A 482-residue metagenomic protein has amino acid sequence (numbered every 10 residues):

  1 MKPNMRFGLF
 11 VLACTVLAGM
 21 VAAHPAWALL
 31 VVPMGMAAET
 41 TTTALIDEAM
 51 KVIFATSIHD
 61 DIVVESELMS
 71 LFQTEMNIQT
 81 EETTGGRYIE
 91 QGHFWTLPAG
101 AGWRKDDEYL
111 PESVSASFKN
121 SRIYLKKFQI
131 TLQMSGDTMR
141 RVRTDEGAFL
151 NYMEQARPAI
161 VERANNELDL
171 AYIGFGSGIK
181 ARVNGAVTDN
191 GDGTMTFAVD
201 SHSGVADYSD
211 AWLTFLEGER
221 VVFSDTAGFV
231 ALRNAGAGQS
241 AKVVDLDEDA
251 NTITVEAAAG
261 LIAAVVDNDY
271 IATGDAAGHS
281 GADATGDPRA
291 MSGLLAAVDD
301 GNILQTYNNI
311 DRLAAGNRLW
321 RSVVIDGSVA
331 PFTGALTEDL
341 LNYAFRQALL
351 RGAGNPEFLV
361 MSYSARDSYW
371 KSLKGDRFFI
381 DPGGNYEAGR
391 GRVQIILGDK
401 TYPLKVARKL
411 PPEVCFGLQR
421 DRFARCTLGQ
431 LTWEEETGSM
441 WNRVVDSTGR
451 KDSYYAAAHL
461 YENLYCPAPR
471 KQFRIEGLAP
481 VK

Functional and structural regions predicted by a protein language model:
K2-F10: Bacterial N-terminal signal peptides that target proteins for export
V11-M20: Bacterial N-terminal signal peptides
M20-A28: Sec/Tat signal peptide C-region and signal peptidase I cleavage site
L29-W103, V114-K482: Core alpha/beta structural scaffold of self-assembling particle/tube/pore-forming proteins
L110-P111: C-terminal all-alpha effector/ligand-binding and dimerization domain of prokaryotic HTH-type transcriptional repressors
